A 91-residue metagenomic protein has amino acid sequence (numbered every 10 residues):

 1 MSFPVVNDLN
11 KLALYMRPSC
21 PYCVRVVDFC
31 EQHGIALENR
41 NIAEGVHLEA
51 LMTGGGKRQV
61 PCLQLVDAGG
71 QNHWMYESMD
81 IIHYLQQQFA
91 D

Functional and structural regions predicted by a protein language model:
S2-R17, R25-D91: GST-like domain detector, emphasizing the conserved glutathione-binding G-site in the N-terminal thioredoxin-like
Y22: Short, cysteine/histidine-rich loop/knuckle motifs that typically chelate Zn2+
